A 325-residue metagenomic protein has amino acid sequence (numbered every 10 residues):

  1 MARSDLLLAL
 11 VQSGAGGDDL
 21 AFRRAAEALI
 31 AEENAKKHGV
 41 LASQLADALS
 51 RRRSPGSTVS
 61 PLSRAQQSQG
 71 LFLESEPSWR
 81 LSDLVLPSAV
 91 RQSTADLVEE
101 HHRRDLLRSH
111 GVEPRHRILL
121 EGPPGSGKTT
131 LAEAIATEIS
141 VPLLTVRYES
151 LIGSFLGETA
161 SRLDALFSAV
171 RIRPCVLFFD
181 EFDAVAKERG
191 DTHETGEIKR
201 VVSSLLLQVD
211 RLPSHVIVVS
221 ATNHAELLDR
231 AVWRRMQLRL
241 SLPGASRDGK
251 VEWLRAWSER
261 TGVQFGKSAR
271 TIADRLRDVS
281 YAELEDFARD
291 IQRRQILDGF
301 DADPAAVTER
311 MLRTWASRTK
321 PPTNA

Functional and structural regions predicted by a protein language model:
M1-A9, G14-R24, A31-A35, V40-W79 (+2 more regions): C-terminal alpha-helical "lid" subdomain
G70-S93, E99-R104: SAM-dependent Rossmann-like transferase core, predominantly class I methyltransferases with a strong bias toward
A89-Q92, E99-R270: Walker A/P-loop NTP-binding motif of AAA+ ATPase domains
